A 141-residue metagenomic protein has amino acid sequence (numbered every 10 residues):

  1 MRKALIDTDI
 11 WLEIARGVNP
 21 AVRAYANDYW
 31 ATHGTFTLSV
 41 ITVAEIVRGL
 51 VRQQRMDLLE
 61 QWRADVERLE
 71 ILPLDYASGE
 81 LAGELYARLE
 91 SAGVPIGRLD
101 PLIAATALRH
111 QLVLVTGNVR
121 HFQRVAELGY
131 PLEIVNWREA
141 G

Functional and structural regions predicted by a protein language model:
M1-K3, A104, L108-G141: Acidic, PIN/NYN-like endoribonuclease modules and their adjacent C-terminal/linker elements
M1-L38, G49-E67, G141: Short, well-structured N-terminal submotif of metal-dependent ribonuclease cores
D7-T8, V22, I46, A82 (+2 more regions): Generic structural signal for small/hydrophobic residues in well-ordered secondary structure, especially within
I10, T42, S78, I103 (+1 more regions): Alpha-helix capping/helix-boundary segments
W11-L12, A44-V47, L72, Q123 (+1 more regions): Nucleotide phosphate-binding site architecture
R23, V43, L59-W62, G79-A82 (+1 more regions): A general structural signal for well-ordered alpha-helical segments in protein cores
T35, E70, P131-E133: Conserved beta-strand segments of alpha/beta enzyme cores
E70-G117, G141: Active-site neighborhoods of divalent-metal-dependent phosphate/nucleic-acid chemistry enzymes
